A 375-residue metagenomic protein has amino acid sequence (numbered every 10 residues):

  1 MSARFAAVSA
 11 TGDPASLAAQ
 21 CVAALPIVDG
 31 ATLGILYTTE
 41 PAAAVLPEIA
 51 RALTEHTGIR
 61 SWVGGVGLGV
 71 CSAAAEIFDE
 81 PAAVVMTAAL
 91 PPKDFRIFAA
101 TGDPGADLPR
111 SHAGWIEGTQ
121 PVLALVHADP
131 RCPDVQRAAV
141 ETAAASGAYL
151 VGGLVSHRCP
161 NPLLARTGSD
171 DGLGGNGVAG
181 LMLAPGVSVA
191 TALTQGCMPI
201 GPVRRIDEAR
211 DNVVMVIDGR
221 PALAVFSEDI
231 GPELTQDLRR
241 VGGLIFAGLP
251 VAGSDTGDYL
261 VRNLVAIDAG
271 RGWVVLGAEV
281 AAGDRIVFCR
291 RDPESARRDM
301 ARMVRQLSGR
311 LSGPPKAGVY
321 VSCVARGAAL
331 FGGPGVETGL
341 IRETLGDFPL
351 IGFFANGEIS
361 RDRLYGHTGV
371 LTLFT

Functional and structural regions predicted by a protein language model:
M1-P47, R51-T54, R60-S61, G65-G318 (+2 more regions): Small-residue-enriched flexible segments
